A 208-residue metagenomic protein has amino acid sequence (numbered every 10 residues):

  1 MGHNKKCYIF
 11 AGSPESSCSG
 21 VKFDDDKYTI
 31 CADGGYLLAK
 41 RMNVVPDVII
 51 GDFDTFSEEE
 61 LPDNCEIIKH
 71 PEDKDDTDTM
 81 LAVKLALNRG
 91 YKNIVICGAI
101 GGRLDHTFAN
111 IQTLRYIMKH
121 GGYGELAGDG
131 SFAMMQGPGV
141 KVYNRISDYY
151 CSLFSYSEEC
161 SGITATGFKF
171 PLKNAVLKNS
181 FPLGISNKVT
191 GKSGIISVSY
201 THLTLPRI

Functional and structural regions predicted by a protein language model:
M1-E60: N-terminal beta-strand-loop-alpha-helix module at the start of alpha/beta ligand-binding or catalytic domains
I67-R89: Short phosphate-binding loop-to-helix
D105-R115: Short Gly/Thr/Asp-enriched flexible loops that form oxyanion-binding sites at enzyme active sites
R115-R145: Class I SAM-dependent methyltransferase SAM-binding "motif I" and its flanking Rossmann-like core
A133-P171: Beta-strand/loop-alpha-helix module characteristic of Rossmann-like adenine-cofactor folds
T164-V189: A conserved acidic, glycine/proline-rich C-terminal tail/linker
T201-R207: Conserved small/polar residues in nucleotide/adenosyl-binding loops
